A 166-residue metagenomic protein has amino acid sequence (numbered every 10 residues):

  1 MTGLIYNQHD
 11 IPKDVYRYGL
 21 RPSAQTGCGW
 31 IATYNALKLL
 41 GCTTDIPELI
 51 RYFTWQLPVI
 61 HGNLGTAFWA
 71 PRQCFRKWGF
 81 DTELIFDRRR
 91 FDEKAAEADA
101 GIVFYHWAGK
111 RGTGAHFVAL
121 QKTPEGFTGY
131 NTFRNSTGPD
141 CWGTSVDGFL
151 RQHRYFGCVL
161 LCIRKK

Functional and structural regions predicted by a protein language model:
M1-I60: Active-site-adjacent structural segments surrounding the nucleophilic cysteine of cysteine proteases and isopeptidases
T2, T43-K165: Conserved active-site-adjacent core of cysteine acyl-enzyme catalytic domains
